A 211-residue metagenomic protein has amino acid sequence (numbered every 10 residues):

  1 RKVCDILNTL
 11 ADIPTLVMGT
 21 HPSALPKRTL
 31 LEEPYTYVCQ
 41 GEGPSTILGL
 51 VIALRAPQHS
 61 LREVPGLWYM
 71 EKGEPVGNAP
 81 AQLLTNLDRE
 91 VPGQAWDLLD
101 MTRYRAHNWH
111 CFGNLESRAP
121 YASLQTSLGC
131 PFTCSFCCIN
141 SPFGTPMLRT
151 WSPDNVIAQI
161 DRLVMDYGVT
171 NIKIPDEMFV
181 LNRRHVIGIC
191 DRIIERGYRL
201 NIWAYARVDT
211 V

Functional and structural regions predicted by a protein language model:
R1-N86: Glycine-rich beta-alpha loop elements in corrinoid/cobalamin-binding modules across cobalamin-dependent enzymes
V64, L87-D88, S127, P153: A generic alpha-helix preference that emphasizes hydrophobic side chains
Q94-V211: Radical SAM [4Fe-4S] cluster-binding motif and immediate context
